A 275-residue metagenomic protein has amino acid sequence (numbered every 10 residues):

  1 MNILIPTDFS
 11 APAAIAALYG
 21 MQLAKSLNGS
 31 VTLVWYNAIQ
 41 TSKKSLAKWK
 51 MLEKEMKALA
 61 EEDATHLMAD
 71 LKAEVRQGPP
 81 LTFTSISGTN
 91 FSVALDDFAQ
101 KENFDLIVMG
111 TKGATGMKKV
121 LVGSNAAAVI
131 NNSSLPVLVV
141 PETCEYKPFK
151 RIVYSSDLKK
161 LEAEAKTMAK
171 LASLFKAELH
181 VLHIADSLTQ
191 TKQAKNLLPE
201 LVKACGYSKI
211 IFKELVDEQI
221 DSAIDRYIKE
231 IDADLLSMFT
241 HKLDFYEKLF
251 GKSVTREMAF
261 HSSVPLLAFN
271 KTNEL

Functional and structural regions predicted by a protein language model:
M1-M51, R151-E214, E230-L235, H261 (+1 more regions): Small/aliphatic-rich secondary-structure junction motif
M51-D63: A short acidic, glycine-rich active-site loop that binds or catalyzes chemistry on phosphate/adenosine moieties
A69-I107, C205-R256, F260, V264 (+1 more regions): Structural beta-alpha unit
N103-D105, A126, L135, F149 (+1 more regions): Local beta-strand N-terminus motif with an aromatic residue
M109-T111, P136-E142, L266-N270: Short beta-strand elements of ligand-binding domains
G116-L121, Y246-F250: Glycine/threonine-rich flexible loop motifs
V122-N125, K195-L198, F250-T255: Charged helix-capping and loop-helix junction motifs
A126-C144: Short, structured interface segments
